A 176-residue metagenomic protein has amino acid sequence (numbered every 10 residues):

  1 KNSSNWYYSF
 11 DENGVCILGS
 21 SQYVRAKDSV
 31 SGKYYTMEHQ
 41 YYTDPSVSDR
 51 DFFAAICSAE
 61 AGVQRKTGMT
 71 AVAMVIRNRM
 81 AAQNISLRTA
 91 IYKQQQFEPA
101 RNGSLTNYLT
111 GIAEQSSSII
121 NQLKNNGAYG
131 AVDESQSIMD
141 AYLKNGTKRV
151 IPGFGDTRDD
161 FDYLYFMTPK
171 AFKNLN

Functional and structural regions predicted by a protein language model:
K1-T43: Extracellular adhesion/carbohydrate-binding repeat motifs centered on closely spaced tryptophans
Y42-N176: Bacterial extracytoplasmic/cell-wall-associated proteins, especially those involved in peptidoglycan
